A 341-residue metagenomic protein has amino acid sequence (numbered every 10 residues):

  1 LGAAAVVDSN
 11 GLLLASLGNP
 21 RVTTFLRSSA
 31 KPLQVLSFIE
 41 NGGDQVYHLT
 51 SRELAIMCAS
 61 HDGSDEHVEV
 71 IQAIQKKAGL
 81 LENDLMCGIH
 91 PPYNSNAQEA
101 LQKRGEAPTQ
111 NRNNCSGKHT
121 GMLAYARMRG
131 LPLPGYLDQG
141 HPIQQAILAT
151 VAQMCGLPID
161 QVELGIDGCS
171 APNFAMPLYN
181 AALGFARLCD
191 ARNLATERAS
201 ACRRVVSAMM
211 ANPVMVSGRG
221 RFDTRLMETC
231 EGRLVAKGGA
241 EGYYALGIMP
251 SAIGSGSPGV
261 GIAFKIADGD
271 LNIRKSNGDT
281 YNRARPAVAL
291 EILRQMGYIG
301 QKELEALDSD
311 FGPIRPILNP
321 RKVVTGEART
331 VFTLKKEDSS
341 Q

Functional and structural regions predicted by a protein language model:
L1-A4, T120, L148, E241-Y244: Short glycine-rich loop/turn motifs
L1-S16: A short, well-structured edge-of-sheet supersecondary motif
L17-F25, M57-H61, G105-N113, I166-P172 (+1 more regions): A short glycine/serine-rich beta->alpha loop
L26-D44: Active-site SXXK
S29, L33, E66, N114 (+8 more regions): Conserved active-site and cofactor/substrate-binding residues in soluble primary-metabolism enzymes
E40-Y47, G79-E82, R129-G135, H141-L148 (+4 more regions): Bacterial peptidoglycan biogenesis and beta-lactam-recognition machinery
T50-Q161: Active-site-adjacent helix/loop patches that line small-molecule binding or acyl-intermediate pockets
A186-Q341: Structured C-terminal helix/loop/strand segments within mature extracytoplasmic catalytic/sensor domains
